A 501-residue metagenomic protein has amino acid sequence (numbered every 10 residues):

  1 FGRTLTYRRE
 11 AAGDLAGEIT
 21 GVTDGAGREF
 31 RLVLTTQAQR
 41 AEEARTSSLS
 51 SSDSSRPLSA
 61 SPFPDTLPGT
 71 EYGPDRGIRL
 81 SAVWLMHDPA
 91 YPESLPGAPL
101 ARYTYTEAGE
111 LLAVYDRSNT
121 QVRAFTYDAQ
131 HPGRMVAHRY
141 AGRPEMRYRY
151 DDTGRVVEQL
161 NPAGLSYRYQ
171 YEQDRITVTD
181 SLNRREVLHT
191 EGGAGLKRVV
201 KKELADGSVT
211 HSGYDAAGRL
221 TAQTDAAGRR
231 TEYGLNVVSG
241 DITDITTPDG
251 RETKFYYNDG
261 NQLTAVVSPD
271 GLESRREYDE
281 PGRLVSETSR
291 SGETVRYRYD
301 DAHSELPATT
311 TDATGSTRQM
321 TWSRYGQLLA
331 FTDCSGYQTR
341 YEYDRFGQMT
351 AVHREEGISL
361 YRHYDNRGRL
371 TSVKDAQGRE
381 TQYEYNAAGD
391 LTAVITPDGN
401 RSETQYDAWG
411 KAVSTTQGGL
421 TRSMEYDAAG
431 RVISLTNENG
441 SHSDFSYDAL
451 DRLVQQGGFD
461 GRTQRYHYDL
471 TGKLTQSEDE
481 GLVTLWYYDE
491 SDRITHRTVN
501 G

Functional and structural regions predicted by a protein language model:
F1-G501: Extended charged/polar low-complexity repeat regions
